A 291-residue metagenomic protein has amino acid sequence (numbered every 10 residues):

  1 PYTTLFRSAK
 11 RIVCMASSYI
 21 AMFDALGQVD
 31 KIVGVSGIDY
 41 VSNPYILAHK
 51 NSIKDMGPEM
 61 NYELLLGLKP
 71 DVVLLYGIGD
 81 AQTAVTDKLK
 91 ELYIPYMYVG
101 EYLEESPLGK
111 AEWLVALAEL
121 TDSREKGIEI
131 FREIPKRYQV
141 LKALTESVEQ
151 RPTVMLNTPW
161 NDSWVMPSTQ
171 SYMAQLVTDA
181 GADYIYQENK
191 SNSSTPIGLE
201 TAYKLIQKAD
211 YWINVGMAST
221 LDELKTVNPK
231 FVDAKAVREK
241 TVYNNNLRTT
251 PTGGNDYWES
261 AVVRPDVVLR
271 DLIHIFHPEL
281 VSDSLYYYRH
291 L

Functional and structural regions predicted by a protein language model:
Y2-L5: Short, small-residue-biased leader/transition segments that mark boundaries at the very start of proteins
K10, S17-D24, E63-G67, D87 (+12 more regions): Solvent-exposed, polar/charged alpha-helical surfaces in well-ordered, non-transmembrane soluble domains, broadly
K10-L68, V72-G79: A short, structured surface patch at a secondary-structure boundary
V13-M15, V33-V35, V72-Y76, Y96-G100 (+6 more regions): Structural recognition of the beta-strand scaffold that forms the well-ordered cores of secreted hydrolase catalytic
Q28, H49, L92-Y93, A180-G181 (+1 more regions): Short, structured coil segments at secondary-structure junctions
V72, Q82-S163, Q187-E188, T249-L291: Extracytoplasmic substrate-binding proteins
L141-V227: Flexible, glycine-rich surface segments
Y186, N192-L285, R289-L291: C-terminal soluble interaction/assembly domains
